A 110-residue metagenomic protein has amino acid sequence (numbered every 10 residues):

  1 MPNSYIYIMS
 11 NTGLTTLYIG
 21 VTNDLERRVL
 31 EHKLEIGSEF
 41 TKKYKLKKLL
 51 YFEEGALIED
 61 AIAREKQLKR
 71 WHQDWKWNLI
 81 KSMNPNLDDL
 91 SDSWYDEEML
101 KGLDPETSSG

Functional and structural regions predicted by a protein language model:
M1-I36, K42-K48, F52-E54, I62-K66 (+2 more regions): GIY-YIG nuclease catalytic motif and its immediate N-terminal context
I58: C2H2-type zinc-finger recognition helix
K66-L79: Short arginine-rich
